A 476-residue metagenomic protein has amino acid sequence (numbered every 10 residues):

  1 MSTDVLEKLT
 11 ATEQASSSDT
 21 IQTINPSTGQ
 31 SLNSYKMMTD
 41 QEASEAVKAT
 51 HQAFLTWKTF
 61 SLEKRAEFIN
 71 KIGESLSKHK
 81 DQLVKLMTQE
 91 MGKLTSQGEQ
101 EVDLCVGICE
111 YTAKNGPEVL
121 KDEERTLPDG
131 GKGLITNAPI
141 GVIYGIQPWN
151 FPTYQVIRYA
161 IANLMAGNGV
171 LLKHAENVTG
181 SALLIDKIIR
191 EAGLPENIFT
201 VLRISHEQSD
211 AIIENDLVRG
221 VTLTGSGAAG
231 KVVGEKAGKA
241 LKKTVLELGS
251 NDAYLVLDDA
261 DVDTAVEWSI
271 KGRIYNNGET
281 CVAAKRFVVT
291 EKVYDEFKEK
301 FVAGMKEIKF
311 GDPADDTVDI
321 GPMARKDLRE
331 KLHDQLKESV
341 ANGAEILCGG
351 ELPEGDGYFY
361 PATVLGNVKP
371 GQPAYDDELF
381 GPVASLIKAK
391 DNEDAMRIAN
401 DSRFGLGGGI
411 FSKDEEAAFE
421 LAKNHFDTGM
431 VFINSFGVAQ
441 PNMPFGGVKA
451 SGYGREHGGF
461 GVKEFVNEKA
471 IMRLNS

Functional and structural regions predicted by a protein language model:
M1-G131: N-terminal Rossmann-like NAD(P)+-binding subdomain of aldehyde/semialdehyde dehydrogenases
S18-I21, A284, L406: Short loop/turn microsegments at loop-to-beta-strand junctions
N25-S34, V218, L255, K309 (+2 more regions): Conserved C-terminal structural/oligomerization subdomain of aldehyde/semialdehyde dehydrogenase
G29, R65, M87, C109 (+9 more regions): Residue-level signal for inorganic ion chemistry
S31-M38, A53-T59, G145, Y254-L257 (+5 more regions): Short, well-ordered beta-strand elements within core beta-sheets of diverse protein domains
F54, K58, G73-L76, K80 (+19 more regions): Structural signal for hydrophobic packing residues in well-ordered secondary-structure cores of soluble enzyme domains
E123-T264, A389: Rossmann-like NAD(P) dinucleotide-binding subdomain of oxidoreductase/dehydrogenase enzymes
A228-K369, I433: ALDH superfamily catalytic-core signature
